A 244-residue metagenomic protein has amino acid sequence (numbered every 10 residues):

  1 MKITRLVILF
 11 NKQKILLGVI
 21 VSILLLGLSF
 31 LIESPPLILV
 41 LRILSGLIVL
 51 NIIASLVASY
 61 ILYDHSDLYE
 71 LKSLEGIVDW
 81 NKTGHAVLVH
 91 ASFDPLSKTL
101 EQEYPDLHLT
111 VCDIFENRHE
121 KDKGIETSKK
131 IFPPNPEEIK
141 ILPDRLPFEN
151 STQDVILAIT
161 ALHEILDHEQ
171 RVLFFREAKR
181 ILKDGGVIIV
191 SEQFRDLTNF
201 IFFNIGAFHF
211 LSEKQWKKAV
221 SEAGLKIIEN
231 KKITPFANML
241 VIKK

Functional and structural regions predicted by a protein language model:
M1-S22, K226-V241: Conserved Class I S-adenosyl-L-methionine
I3-V19, G27-W80: Class I SAM-dependent methyltransferase Rossmann-like catalytic core, especially the SAM/SAH-binding loop
V78-H85, S151: Nucleotide donor/acceptor-binding cores
H85-L88, F93-R145: Class I SAM-dependent methyltransferase SAM/SAH-binding core
P143-I156: A short acidic, Gly/Pro-enriched loop at the edge of an enzyme's catalytic core that lines a small-molecule cofactor
D154-E169: A short SAM/SAH-binding and catalytic strip from SAM-dependent methyltransferases
R171-V187: A short glycine-rich, Lys/Arg-flanked "PGG" loop and its adjoining helix->strand segment in the class I
V187-L240: C-terminal alpha-helical "lid/dimerization" subdomain adjacent to the S-adenosyl-L-methionine
